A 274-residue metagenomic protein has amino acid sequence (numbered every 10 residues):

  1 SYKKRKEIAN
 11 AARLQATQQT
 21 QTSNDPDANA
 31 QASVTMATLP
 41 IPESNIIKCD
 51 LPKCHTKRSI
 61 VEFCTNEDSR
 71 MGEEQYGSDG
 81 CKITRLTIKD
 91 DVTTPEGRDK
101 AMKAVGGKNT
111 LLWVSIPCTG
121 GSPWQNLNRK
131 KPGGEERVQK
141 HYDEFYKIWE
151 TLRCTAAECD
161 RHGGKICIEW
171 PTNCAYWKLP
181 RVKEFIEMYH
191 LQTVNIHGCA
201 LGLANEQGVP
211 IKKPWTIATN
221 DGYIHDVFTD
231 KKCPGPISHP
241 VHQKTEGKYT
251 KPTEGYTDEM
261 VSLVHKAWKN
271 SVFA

Functional and structural regions predicted by a protein language model:
Y2-N10: Short Lys/Arg-rich cationic patches that frequently serve as NLS/NoLS or arginine-rich RNA/DNA-binding motifs
R13, T17, T22-A274: Conserved active-site and SAM-binding loop architecture of S-adenosyl-L-methionine-dependent nucleic-acid
